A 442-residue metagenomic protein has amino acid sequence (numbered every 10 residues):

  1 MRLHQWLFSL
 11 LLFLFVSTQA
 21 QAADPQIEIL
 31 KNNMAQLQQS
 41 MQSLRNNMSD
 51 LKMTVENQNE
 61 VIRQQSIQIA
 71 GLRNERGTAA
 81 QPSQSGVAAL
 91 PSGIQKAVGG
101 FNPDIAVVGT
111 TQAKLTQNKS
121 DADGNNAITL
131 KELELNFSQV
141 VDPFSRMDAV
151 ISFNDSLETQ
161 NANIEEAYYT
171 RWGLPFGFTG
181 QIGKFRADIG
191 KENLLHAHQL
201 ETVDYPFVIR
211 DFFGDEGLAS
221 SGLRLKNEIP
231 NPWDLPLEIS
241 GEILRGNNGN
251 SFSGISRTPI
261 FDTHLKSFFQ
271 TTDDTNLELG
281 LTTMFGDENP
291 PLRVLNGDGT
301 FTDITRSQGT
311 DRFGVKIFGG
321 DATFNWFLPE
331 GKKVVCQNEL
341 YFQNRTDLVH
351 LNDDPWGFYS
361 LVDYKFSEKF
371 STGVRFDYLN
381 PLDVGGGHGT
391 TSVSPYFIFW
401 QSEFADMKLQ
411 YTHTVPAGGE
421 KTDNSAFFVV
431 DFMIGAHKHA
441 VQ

Functional and structural regions predicted by a protein language model:
M1-F8: Bacterial N-terminal signal peptides that target proteins for export
F8-S17: Bacterial N-terminal signal peptides
Q21-S120, H439-Q442: N-terminal periplasmic/intermembrane-space "pro-region" immediately following the signal or transit peptide
L90-G249, I255-D274, E278, T283-F285 (+4 more regions): Outer membrane beta-barrel
T116, H350, D363-K365, K369-T414 (+1 more regions): Outer membrane beta-barrel transmembrane domains
T116-D123, E158-Y168, L194-H198, N250-R257 (+5 more regions): Outer-membrane beta-barrel translocator domains and adjoining extracellular loop/strand segments of Gram-negative
L225, F399, T422-Q442: Outer-membrane beta-barrel "beta-signal"
D274-L382: Detector for outer-membrane/organellar transmembrane beta-barrel domains, recognizing the amphipathic beta-strand
